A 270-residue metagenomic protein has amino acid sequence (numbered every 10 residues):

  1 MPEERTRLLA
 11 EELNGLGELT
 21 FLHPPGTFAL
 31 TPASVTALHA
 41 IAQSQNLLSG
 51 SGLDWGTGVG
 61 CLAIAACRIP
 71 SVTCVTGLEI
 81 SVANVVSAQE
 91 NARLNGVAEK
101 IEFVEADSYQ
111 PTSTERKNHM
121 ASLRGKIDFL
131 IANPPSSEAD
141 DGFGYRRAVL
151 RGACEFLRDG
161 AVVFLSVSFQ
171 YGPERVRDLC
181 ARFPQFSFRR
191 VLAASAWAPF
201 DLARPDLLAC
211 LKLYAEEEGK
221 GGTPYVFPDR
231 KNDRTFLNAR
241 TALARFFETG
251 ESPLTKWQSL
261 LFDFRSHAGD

Functional and structural regions predicted by a protein language model:
M1-S51, W55-C67, L254, L260: SAM-dependent Rossmann-like transferase core, predominantly class I methyltransferases with a strong bias toward
A33-S122, F129-A132, S137-E138: Conserved SAM/SAH cofactor-binding pocket of Class I
S136-S137, S168-G172: Short "lid" loop at the C-terminus of a central beta-strand within the Rossmann-like core of SAM-dependent
D140-G144: Glycine/threonine-rich flexible loop motifs
Y145-D159: A short glycine-rich, Lys/Arg-flanked "PGG" loop and its adjoining helix->strand segment in the class I
G160-V167: Conserved beta-strand signature within the Rossmann-like core of class I S-adenosyl-L-methionine
Q170-D178, R182-L261: Class I S-adenosyl-L-methionine
L260-A268: Conserved beta strand-loop-helix elements of the APE1-like EEP
